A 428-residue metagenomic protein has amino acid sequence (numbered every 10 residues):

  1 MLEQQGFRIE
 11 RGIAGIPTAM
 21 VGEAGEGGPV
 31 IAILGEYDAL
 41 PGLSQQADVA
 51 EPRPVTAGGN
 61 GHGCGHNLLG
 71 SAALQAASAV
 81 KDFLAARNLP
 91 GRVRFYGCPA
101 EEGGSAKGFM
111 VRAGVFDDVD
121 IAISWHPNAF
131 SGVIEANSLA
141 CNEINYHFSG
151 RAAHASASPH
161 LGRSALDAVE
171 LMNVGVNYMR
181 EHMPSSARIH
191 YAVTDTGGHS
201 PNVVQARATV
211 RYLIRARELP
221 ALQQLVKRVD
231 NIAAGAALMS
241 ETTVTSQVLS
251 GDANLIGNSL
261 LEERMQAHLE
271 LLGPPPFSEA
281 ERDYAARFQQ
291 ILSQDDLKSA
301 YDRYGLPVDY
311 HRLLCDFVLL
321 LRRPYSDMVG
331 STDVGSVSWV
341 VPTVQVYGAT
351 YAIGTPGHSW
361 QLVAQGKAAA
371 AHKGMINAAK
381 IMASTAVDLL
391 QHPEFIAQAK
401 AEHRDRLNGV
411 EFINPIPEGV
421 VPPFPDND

Functional and structural regions predicted by a protein language model:
M1-H62, N67, S71-G91: Acidic/His- and Gly-rich active-site-bordering loop/insert found across diverse amide/peptide-bond hydrolases
M1-I9, G15-P29, F95, G104 (+4 more regions): Metal-centered catalytic cores of metalloenzymes
G6, V119-A122, P342: Conserved acidic residues
G12-A14, C98, Q247-L249: Conserved beta-strand termini and adjacent loop/short-helix elements that scaffold enzyme active sites in alpha/beta
T18, L40, V49-G61, N67-L68 (+2 more regions): Histidine/acidic-residue-rich, glycine-tolerant segments that coordinate divalent metal ions
L34, S149, V346-A349: Non-cysteine beta-strand/loop elements that form the S-adenosyl-L-methionine
L166, E170-D428: Metal-dependent amide/peptide-bond hydrolase catalytic core, centered on the "pita-bread" metallohydrolase fold
